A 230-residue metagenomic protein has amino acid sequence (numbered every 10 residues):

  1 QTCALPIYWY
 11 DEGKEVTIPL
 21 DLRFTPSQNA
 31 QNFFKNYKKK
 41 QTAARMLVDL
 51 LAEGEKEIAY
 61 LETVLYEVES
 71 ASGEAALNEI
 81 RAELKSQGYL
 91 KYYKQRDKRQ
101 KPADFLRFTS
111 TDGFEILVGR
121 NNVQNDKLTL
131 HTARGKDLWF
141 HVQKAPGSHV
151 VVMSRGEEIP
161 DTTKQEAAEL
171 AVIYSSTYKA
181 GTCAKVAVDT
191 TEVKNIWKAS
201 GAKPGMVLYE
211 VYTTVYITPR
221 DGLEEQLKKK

Functional and structural regions predicted by a protein language model:
Q1-S148, V152-K230: Extended, highly charged segments
